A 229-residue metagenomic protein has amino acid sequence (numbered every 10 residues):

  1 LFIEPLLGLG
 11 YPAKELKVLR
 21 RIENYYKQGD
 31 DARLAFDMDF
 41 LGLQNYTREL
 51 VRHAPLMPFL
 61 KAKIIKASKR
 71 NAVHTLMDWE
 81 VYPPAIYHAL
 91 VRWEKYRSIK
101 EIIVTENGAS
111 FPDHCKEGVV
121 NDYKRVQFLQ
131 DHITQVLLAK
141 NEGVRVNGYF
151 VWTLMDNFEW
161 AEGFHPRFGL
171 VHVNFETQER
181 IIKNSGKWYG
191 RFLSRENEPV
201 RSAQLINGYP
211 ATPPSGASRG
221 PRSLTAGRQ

Functional and structural regions predicted by a protein language model:
L1-P213: Active-site region of glycoside hydrolase catalytic domains
N207, S218-G220: Intrinsically disordered, low-complexity Ser/Thr- and Pro-rich stretches
T212, G220-P221: Short linear segments in intrinsically disordered or otherwise low-structure-confidence regions
